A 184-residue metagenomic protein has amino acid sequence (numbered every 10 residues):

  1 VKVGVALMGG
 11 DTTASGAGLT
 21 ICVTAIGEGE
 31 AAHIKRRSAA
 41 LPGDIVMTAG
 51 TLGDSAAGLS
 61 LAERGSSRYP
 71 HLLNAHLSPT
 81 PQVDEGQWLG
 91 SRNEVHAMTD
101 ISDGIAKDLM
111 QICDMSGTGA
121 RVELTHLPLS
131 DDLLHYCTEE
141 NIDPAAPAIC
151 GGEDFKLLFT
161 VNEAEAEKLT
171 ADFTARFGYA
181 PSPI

Functional and structural regions predicted by a protein language model:
V1-L61: Glycine-rich anion-binding loops of enzyme active sites
V1-M8, T13-I21, I26, P70 (+2 more regions): Glycine-/charge-enriched secondary-structure boundary and capping motifs
A14, E28, R36, D54 (+7 more regions): Generic structural "secondary-structure junction" signal
H33-I34, D84, D143-A146: A generic local structural motif
A39-P42, W88, L158: Generic detector of isolated residues embedded in canonical secondary-structure elements
D44-G50, S78-I105: Internal active-site segments that recognize and position negatively charged phosphoryl groups and nucleotide moieties
L61, G65-T80: A short, charged helix-loop
